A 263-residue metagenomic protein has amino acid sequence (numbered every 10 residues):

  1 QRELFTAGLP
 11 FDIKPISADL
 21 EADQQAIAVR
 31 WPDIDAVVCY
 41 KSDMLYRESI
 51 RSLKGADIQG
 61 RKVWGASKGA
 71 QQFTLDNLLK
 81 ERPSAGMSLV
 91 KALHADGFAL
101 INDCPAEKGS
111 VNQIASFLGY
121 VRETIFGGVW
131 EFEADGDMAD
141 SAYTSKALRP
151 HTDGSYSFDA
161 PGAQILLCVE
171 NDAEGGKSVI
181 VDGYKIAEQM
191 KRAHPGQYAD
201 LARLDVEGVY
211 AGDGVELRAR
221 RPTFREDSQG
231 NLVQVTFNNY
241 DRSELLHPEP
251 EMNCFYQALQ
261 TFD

Functional and structural regions predicted by a protein language model:
Q1-K91: Fe(II)/2-oxoglutarate
S49, D57-F98, D103-C104, K108-D263: Active-site environment of non-heme Fe oxygenases that use a 2-His-1-carboxylate facial triad
